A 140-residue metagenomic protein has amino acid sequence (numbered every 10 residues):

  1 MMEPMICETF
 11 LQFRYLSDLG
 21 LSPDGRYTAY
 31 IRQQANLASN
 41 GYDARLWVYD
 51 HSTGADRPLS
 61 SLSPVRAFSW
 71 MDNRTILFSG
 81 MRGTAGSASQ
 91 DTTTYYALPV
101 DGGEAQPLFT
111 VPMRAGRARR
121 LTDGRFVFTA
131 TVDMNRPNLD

Functional and structural regions predicted by a protein language model:
M1-R14, H51: A short helix->beta-strand "capping" segment at the edge of beta-propeller domains
I6, A55, F128: Glycine-rich, flexible loop/turn motifs
E8-A44: Beta-strand-rich domains and repeat architectures in extracellular enzymes and scaffolds, especially beta-propellers
T9, A55-R57, Q106-F109: Aromatic (tryptophan-biased) beta-strands that constitute blades/sheets of beta-rich domains
F13-T28, L62-S79, A105, P112-V127: Conserved beta-propeller blade repeats
R32-R45, S60-R66, G80-Y96, E104 (+2 more regions): A flexible loop/linker signature enriched in serine peptidases of the S9 family
D50-G54, P99-G103: Short loop/turn segments that connect beta-strands within beta-propeller blades
